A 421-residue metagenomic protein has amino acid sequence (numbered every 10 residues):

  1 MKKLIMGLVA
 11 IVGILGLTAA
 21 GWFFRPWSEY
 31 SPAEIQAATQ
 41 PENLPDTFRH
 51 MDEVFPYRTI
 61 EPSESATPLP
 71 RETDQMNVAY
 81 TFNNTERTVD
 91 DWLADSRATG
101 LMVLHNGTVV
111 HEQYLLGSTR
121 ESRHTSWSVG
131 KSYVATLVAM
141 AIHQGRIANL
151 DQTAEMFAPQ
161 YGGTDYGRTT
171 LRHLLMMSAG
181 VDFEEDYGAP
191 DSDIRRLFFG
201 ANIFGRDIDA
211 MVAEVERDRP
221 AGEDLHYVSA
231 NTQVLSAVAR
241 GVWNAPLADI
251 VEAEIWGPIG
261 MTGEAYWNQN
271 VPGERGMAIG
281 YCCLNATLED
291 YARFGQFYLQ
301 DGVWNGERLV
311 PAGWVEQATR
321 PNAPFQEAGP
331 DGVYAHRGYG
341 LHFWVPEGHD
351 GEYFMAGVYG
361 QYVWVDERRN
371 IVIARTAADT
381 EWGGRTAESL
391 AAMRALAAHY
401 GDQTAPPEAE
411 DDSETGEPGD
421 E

Functional and structural regions predicted by a protein language model:
K2-T119, I147, A213, L396-E421: N-terminal leader/targeting segments and the immediately adjacent pre-domain N-terminus
D90-L93, A139, E155, R172-L175 (+10 more regions): Non-transmembrane alpha-helical segments in soluble domains of secreted/periplasmic/extracellular proteins
G107, T125-L150, L174, L235-A239 (+1 more regions): Active-site SXXK
L115-T119, R123, D379-E381: A short acidic/small-residue loop/turn micro-motif
R120-E121, G188, I194-P272, I279: Catalytic-site signature segments of enzymes, centered on catalytic residues
Q144-D182, E214-R217, G241-Y281, A286: Active-site helix/loop module of the DD-peptidase/beta-lactamase fold, centered on the serine-lysine SxxK catalytic
N231-V238, G280-V303, Q361-A377: Active-site-proximal alpha-helical segments within enzyme catalytic domains
M261-Q269, T319-V372: Active-site Gly/Thr loop motif
